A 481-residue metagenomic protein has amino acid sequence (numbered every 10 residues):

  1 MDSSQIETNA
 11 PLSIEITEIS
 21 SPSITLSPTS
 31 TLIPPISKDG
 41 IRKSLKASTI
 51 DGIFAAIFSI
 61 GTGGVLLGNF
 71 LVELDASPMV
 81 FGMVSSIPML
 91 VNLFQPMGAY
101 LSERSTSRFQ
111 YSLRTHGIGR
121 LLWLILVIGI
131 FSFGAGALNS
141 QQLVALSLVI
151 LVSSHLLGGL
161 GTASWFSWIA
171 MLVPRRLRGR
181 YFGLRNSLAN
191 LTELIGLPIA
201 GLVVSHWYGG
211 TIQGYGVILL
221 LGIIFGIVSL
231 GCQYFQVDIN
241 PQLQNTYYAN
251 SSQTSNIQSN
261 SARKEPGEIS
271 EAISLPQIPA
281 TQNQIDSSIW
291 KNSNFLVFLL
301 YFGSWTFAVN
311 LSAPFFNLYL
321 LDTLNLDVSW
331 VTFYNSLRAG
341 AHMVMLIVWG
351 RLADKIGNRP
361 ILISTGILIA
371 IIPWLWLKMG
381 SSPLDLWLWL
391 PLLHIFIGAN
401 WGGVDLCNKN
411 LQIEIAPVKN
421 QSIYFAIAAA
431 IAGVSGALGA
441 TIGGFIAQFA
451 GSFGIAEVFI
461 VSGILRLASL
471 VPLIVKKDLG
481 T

Functional and structural regions predicted by a protein language model:
D2, I14-Q95, A99-S102, F109-G119 (+3 more regions): Helix-loop boundary and gating motifs at the non-cytosolic
S27-R42, N240-L300, T481: Juxtamembrane intracellular "pre-TM" segments in multi-pass secondary transporters
F94-Q110, V204, M345-N358, A447: Helix-to-loop junctions at the C-terminal end of transmembrane segments in multipass secondary transporters
R104-L121, L184, G210-I212, K355-L368 (+1 more regions): Cytoplasmic membrane-interface "Motif A"-like loop-to-helix N-cap segments of 12-TM Major Facilitator Superfamily
R108-Q110, S140-Q142, L202-I224, F445-L465: A membrane-interface helix-boundary motif in multi-pass transporters
H116-Q141, H206, I367-L384: C-terminal ends and interior cores of transmembrane alpha-helices in multi-pass membrane transporters/permeases
L122-G129, L138-G161, D385-G403: Hydrophobic core of transmembrane alpha-helices in multi-pass small-molecule transporters, especially MFS/SLC-type
G158-V173, G403-P417: Intracellular juxtamembrane helix-capping segments at the cytosolic ends of symmetry-related transmembrane helices
